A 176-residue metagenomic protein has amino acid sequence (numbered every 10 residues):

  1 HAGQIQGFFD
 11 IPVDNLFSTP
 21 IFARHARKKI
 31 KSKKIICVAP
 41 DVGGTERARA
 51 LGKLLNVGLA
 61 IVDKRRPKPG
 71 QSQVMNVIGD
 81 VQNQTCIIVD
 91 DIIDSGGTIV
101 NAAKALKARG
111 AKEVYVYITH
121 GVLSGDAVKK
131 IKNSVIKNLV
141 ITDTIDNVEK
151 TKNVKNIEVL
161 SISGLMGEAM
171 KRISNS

Functional and structural regions predicted by a protein language model:
H1-S176: PRPP-associated nucleotide enzymes
